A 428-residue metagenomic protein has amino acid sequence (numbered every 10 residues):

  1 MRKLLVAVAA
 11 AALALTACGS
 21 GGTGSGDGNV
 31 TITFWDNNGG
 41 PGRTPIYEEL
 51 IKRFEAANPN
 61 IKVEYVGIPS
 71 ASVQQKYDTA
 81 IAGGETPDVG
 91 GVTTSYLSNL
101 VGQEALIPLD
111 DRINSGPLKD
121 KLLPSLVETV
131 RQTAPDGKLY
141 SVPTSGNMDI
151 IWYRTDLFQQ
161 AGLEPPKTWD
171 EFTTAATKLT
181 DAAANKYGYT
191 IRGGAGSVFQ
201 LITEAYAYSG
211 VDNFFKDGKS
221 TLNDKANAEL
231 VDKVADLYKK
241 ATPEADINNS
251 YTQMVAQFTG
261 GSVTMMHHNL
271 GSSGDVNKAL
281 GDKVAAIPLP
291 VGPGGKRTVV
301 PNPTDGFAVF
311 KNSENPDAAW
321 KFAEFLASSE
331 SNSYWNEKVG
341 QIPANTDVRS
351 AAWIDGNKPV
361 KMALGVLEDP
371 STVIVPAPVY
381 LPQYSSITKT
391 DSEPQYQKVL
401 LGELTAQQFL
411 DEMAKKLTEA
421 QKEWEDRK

Functional and structural regions predicted by a protein language model:
L4-A11, C18-N99, Q103, S115-D120 (+6 more regions): Conserved N-terminal structural module of periplasmic/extracytoplasmic solute-binding proteins
K52, A161, D232, D236-K240 (+4 more regions): Extracytoplasmic/periplasmic substrate-recognition and gating elements
P87-D88, L118-D156, Y187, K296-V299 (+1 more regions): A structural signal for short loop-to-beta-strand junctions that line the ligand-binding cleft of periplasmic/secreted
S95-M148, A285-I287, G356-N357: Hinge/lid segment of periplasmic solute-binding proteins
D110-S125, G193, S209-L230, N277-A279 (+3 more regions): Short, solvent-exposed loop/beta-turn-alpha elements that line the ligand-binding surface or hinge of extracytoplasmic
P135-T144, D149, D170-S220, V263: Extracytoplasmic/periplasmic solute-binding protein
A176-K178, K219-I247: Glycine-centered hinge/linker elements that transmit conformational signals in sensory and ligand-binding systems
L364-K416: C-terminal capping/gating helix-and-loop segments adjacent to ligand/active sites or protein-protein/ligand interfaces
